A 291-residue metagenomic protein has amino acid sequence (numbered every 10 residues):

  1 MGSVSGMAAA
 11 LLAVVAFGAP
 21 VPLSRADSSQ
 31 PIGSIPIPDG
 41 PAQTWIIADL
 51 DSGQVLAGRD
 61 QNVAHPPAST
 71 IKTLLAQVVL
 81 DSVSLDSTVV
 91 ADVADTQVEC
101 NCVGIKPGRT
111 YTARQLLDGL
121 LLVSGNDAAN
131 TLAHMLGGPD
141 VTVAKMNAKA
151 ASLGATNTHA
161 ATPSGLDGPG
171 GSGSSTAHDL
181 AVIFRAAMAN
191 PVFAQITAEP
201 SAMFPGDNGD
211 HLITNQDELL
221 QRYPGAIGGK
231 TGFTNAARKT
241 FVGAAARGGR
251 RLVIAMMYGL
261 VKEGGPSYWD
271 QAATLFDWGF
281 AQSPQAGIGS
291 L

Functional and structural regions predicted by a protein language model:
M1-A26: Secretory targeting and sorting signals
M1-S5, G138, S267: Serine/threonine-rich low-complexity intrinsically disordered regions
G18-H178, V182-P191: Active-site-adjacent loops and short helices of periplasmic peptidoglycan-processing enzymes
S29-A42, V141-L291: Penicillin-recognizing serine hydrolase domain
